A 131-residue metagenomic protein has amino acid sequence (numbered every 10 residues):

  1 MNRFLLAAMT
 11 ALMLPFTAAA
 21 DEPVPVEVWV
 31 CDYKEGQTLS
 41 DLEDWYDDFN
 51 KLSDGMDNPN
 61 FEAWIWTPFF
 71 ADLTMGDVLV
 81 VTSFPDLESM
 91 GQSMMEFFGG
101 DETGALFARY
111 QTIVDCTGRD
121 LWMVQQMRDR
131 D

Functional and structural regions predicted by a protein language model:
M1-F4: Positively charged n-region of N-terminal signal peptides that target proteins for export
A7-P15: Bacterial N-terminal signal peptides
L14, A18-D101, T112-D131: Short S/T/G/P-rich N-terminal loop/turn motif that feeds into the first structured element of a domain
G104-F107: Non-heme di-metal
